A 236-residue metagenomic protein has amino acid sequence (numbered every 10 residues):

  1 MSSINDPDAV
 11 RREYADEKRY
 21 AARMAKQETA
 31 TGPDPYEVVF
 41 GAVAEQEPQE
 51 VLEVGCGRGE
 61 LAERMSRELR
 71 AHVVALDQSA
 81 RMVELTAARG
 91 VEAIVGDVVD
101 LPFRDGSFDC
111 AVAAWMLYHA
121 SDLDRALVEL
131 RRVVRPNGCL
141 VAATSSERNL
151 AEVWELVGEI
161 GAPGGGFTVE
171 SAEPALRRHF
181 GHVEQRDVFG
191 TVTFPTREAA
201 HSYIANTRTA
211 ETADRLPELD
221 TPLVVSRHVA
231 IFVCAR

Functional and structural regions predicted by a protein language model:
M1-E47, E60-L61: Conserved class I S-adenosyl-L-methionine
S3, G32, P163, F167 (+1 more regions): Conserved Class I S-adenosyl-L-methionine
P48-Q49, G106: Nucleotide donor/acceptor-binding cores
E50-D100: Class I SAM-dependent methyltransferase SAM/SAH-binding core
V112: A conserved beta-strand element that flanks and buttresses the S-adenosyl-L-methionine
W115-M116: Short catalytic micro-motifs in class I SAM-dependent methyltransferases
D124-P136: A short glycine-rich, Lys/Arg-flanked "PGG" loop and its adjoining helix->strand segment in the class I
C139-F167: Conserved class I S-adenosyl-L-methionine
